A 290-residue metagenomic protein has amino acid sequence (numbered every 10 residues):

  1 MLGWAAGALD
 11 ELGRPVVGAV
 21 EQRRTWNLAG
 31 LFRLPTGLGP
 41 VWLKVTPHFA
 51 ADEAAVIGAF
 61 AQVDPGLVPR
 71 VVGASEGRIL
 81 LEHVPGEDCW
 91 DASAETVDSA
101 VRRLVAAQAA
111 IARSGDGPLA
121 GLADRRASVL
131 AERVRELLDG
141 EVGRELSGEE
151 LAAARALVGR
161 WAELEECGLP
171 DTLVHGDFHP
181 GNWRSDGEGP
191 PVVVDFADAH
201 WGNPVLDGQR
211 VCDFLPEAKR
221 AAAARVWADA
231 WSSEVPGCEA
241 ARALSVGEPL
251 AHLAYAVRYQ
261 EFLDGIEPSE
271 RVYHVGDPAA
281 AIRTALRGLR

Functional and structural regions predicted by a protein language model:
M1-V20: Juxta-kinase regulatory segment immediately upstream of eukaryotic protein kinase catalytic domains
G13-A19, L146-G148, S233-L244: Short, surface-exposed acidic
E21-D124: ATP-binding pocket architecture of kinase catalytic cores
E21-G37, W42-L43, V71, R160-G208: Active-site acidic catalytic loop and adjacent metal/ATP-binding pocket of ATP-dependent phosphoryl transfer enzymes
D64, L104, Q108-G115, E141 (+4 more regions): A general structural signal marking secondary-structure boundaries and capping sites
D91-L151, L169-D171, H200-W201, G247 (+1 more regions): A cross-family kinase active-site recognition segment
P204-P236, P249-E270, A281-A285: Active-site activation/catalytic loop segments of kinase-like enzymes and analogous catalytic loops in related
V275-R290: Amphipathic, Lys/Arg-enriched alpha-helical patches that create a basic surface for binding polyanionic ligands
